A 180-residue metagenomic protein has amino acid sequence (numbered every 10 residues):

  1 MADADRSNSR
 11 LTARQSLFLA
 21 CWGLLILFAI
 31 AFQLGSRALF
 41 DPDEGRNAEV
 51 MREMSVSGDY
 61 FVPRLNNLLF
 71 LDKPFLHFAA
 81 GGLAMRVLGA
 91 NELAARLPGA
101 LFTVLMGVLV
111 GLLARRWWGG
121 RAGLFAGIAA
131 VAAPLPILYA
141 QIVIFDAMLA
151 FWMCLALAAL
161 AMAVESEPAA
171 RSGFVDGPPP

Functional and structural regions predicted by a protein language model:
A2-P180: Membrane-integral, polyisoprenol-dependent glycosyltransferases of the GT-C/oligosaccharyltransferase superfamily
